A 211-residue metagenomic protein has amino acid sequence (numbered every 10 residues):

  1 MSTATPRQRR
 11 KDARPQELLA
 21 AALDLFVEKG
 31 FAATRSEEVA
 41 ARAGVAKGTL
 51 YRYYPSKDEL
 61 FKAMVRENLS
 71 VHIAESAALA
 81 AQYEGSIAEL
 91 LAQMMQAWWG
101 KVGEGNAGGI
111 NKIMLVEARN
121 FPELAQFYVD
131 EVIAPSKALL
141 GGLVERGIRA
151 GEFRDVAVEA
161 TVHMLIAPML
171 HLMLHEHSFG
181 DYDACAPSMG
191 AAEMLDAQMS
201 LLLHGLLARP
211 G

Functional and structural regions predicted by a protein language model:
M1-K29, A33-V45, Y53-E59, G85: Basic, helix-initiating cap at the start of DNA-binding domains
M1-T5, E89, Q93, A97 (+5 more regions): C-terminal peripheral helix-coil segments that are non-catalytic and often amphipathic
K11, L19, V65, A125-K137 (+1 more regions): Amphipathic, non-transmembrane alpha-helical scaffold segments
F31-A32, L124, R149, F153: Conserved hydrophobic residue
G48: Key DNA-contact positions within bacterial/archaeal DNA-binding proteins
M64-N106, L140: Amphipathic alpha-helical linker/stalk segments
G100-G142, C185-S188: Short secondary-structure transition hinges
R154, V158-V162: Membrane-interface starts of transmembrane alpha-helices
